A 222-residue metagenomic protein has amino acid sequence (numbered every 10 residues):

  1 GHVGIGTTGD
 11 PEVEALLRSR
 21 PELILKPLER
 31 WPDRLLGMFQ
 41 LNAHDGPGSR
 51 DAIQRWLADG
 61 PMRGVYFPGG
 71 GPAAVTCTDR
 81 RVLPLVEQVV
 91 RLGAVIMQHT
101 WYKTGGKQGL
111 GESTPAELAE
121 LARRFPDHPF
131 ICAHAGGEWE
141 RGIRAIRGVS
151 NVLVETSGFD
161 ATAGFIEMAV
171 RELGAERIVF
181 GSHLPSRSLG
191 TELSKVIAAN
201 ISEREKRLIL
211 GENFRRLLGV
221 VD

Functional and structural regions predicted by a protein language model:
G1-H2, Q40, I131-A133, E155-T156 (+2 more regions): Short beta-strand segments
V3-I5, A43, G69-G71, Y102-T104 (+3 more regions): Active-site-proximal loop/turn and secondary-structure-junction residues that shape catalytic pockets, frequently
T7-T104: Active-site gating/metal-coordination segments in enzymes
R18-E22, E112-P115, G190: Short, surface-exposed alpha-helical segments at coil->helix boundaries
I24, W56, V65, V89 (+7 more regions): Conserved, mostly hydrophobic/aromatic
G60-G64, T76-V179: Catalytic pocket-lining loop regions of alpha/beta-barrel enzymes, especially the amidohydrolase/enolase/GH5 lineages
G174-R177, G190-D222: Mid-to-C-terminal alpha-helical segments outside catalytic/metal-binding sites
G181-L189: Short glycine/proline-rich, acidic loop/turn segments that cap or connect secondary-structure elements
